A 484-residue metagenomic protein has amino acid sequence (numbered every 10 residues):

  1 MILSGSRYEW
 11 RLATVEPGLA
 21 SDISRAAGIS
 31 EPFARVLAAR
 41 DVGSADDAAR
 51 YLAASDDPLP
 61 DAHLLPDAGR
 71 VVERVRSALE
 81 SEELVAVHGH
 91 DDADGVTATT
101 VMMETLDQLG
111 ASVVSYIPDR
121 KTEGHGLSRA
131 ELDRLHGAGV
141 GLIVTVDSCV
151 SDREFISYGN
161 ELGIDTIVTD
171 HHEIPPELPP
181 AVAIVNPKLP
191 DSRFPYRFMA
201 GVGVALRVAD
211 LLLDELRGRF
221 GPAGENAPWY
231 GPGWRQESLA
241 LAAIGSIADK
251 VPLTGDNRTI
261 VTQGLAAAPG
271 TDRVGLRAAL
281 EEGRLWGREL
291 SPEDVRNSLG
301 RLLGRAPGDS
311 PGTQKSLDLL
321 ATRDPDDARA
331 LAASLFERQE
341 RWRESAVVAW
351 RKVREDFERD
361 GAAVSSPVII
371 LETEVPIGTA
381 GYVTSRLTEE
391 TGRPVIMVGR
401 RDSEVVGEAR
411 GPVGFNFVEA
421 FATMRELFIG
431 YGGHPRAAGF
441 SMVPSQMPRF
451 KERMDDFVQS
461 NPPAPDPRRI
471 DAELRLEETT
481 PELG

Functional and structural regions predicted by a protein language model:
M1-S81, R301-R338: Cofactor-/ligand-binding subdomain signature composed of acidic, glycine-rich, tryptophan-containing flexible loops
S4, L52, L59-E73, A278-G287 (+2 more regions): Long, charged amphipathic helices and adjacent flexible linkers at domain junctions
I29, E80-E83, P180-E358, E473: A structured phosphate/pyrophosphate-recognition subdomain
E31-F33, G89-V101, I244-N257, P292-A321 (+3 more regions): Conserved phosphate/anionic-ligand binding catalytic regions in large, soluble enzymes, centered on
A62, G89, A93, D119-E131 (+5 more regions): Alpha-helix capping and helix-loop boundary segments enriched in small/acidic/polar residues
P66-L178, I184-V185, V348, G378 (+1 more regions): N-terminal small/polar loop signature for handling phosphorylated ligands or for N-terminal nucleophile
K250, G270, V274, Q459-G484: A contiguous loop/helix-start segment that scaffolds small-molecule binding in enzyme catalytic cores
A362-R475: Glycine-rich, acidic loop segments that terminate in or are immediately followed by a histidine
